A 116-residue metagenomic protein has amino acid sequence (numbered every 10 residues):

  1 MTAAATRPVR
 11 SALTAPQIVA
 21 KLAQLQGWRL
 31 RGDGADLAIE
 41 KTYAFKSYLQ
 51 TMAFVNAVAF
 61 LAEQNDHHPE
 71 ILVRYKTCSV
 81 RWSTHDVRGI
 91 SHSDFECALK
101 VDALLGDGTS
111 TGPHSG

Functional and structural regions predicted by a protein language model:
M1-G116: Charge-rich alpha-helical segments
